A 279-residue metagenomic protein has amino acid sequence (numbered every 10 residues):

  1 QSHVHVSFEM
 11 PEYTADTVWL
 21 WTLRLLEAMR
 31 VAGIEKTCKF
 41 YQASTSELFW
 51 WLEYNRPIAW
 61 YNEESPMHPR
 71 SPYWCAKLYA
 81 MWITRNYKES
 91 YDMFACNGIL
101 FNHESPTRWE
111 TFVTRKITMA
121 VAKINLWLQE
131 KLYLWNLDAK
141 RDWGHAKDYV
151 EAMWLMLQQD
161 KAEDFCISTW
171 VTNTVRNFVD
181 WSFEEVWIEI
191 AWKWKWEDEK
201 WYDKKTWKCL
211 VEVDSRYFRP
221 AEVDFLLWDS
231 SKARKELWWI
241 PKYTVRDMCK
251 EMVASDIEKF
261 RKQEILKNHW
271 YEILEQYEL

Functional and structural regions predicted by a protein language model:
Q1-H103, K147, M153, L157 (+5 more regions): N-terminal Rossmann-like NAD(P)+-binding domain of SDR-like oxidoreductases, especially those catalyzing
Y13, N102-S105, A139-K140, Y217: Short histidine/acidic/glycine/proline-rich micro-motifs that form metal- and phosphate-coordinating active-site loops
R30, K39, R70, K77 (+6 more regions): Basic side chains
W50-L52, P106-R108, T174-R176: A short beta-to-alpha transition loop/helix N-cap that caps and shapes the active-site region
E110-L279: C-terminal substrate-binding subdomain of Rossmann-fold SDR/epimerase-dehydratase oxidoreductases
